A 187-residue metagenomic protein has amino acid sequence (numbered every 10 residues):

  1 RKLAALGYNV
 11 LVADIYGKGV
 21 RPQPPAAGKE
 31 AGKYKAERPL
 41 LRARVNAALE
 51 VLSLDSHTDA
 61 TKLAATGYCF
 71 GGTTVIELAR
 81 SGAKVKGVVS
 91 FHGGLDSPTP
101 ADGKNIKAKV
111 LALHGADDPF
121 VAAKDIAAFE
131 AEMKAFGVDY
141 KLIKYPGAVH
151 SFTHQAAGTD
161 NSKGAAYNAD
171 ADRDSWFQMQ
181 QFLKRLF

Functional and structural regions predicted by a protein language model:
R1-H57, H154-A166: Serine-hydrolase catalytic machinery in alpha/beta-hydrolase-like enzymes
H57-Y68: Alpha/beta-hydrolase fold nucleophile elbow
G67-G71, V75: Gly/Ala-rich beta-loop-alpha elbow adjacent to hydrolase catalytic centers
K84-G94: A conserved short beta-strand
I106, A112-H114: Short beta-strand/loop motif that positions the catalytic acidic residue of the alpha/beta-hydrolase fold
D117-V121, H150: Acidic catalytic loop of the alpha/beta-hydrolase fold
A122-M133: Short alpha-helix in the alpha/beta-hydrolase fold that links the catalytic acid
K134-F187: C-terminal catalytic histidine-bearing segment of alpha/beta-hydrolase fold enzymes
